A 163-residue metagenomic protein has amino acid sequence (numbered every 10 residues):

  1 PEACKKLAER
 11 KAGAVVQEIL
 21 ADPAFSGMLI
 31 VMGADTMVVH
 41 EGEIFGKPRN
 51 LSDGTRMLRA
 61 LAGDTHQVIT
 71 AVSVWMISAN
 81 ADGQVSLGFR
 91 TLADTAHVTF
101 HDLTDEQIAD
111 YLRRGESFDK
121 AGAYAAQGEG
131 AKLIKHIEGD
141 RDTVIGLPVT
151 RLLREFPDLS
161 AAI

Functional and structural regions predicted by a protein language model:
P1-I163: Anionic-ligand binding patches
